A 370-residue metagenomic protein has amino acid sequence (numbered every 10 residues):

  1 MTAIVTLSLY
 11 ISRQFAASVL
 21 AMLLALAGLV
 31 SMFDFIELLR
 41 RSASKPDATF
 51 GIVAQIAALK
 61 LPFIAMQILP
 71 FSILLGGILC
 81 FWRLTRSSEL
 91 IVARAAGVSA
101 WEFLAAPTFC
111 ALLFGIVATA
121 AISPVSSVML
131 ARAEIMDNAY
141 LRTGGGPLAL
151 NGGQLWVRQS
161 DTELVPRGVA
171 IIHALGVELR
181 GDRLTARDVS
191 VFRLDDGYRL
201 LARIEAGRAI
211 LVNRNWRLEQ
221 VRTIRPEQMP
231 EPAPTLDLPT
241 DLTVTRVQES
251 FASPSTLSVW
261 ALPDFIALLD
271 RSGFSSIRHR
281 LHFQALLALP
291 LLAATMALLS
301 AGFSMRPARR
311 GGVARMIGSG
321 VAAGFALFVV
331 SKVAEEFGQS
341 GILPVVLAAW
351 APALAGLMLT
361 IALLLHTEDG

Functional and structural regions predicted by a protein language model:
M1-K60, F192: Hydrophobic alpha-helical transmembrane segments
Y10, Q14-S18, E102-G115, G320: Start (N-cap) of specific transmembrane helices in multi-pass transporter permeases
A25, L61-F81: Long, hydrophobic alpha-helical segments
F50, A111-E227: Non-transmembrane, extracytosolic/lumenal segments of membrane-associated proteins
G77-I91, A96: Transmembrane helix boundary and interhelical loop/hinge segments in multi-pass membrane proteins
R94-S99, G341: Short helix-to-coil transition segments within interhelical loops that connect adjacent transmembrane helices
V244-G273: Extended, hydrophilic extramembrane loops/domains of integral membrane proteins
S272-H366: Transmembrane alpha-helical segments that form the functional core of multipass membrane systems
